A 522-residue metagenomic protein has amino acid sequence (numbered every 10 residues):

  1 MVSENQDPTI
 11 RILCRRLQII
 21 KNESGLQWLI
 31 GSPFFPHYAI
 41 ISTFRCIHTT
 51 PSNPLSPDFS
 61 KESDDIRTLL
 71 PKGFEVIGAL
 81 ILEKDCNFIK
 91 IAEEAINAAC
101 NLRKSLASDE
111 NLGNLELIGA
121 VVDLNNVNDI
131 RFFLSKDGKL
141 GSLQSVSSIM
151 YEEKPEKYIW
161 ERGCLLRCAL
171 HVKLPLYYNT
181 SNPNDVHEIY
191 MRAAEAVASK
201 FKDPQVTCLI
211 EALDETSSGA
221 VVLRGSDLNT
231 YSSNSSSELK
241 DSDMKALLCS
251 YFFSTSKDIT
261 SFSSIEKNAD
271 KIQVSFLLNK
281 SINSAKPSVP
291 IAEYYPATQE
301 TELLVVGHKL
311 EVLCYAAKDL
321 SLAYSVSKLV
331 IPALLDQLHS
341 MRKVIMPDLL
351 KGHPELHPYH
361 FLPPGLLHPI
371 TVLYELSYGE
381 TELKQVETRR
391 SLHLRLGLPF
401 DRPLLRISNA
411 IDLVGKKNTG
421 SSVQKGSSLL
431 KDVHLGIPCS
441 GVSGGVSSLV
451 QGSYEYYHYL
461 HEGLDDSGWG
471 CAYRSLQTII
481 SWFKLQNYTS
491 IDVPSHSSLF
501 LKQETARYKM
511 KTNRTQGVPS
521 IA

Functional and structural regions predicted by a protein language model:
V2-S52, I77, V442-R514: Active-site nucleophile-adjacent alpha helix/oxyanion-hole segment immediately C-terminal to the catalytic cysteine
I10-C14, L334, K384, T388 (+6 more regions): Aromatic-enriched hydrophobic runs in primary sequence
G31-Q424: Long, charge-dense tracts
I407, I411-D465: Flexible propeptides and autoinhibitory/regulatory segments associated with cysteine proteases
